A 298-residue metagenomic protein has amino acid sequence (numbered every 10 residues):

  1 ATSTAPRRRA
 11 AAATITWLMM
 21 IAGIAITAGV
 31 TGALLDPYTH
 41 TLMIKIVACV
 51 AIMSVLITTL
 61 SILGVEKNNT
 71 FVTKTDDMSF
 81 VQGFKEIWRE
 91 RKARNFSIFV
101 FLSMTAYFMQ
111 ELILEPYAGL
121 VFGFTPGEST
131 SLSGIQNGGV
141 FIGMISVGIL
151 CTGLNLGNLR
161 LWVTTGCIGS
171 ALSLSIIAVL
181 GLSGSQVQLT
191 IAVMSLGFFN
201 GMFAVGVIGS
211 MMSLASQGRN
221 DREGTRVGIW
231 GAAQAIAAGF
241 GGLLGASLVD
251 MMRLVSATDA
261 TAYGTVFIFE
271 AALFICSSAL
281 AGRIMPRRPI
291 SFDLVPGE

Functional and structural regions predicted by a protein language model:
R8-L35, W230-G245: Glycine-rich segments within core transmembrane alpha-helices of 12-TM secondary carriers
A33-I52, N158-L161, S247-F274: A membrane-interface helix-boundary motif in multi-pass transporters
L35, G143-L159: Helix-to-loop junctions at the C-terminal end of transmembrane segments in multipass secondary transporters
C49-T70, S277-I284: C-terminal membrane-cytosol helix-exit motif in multi-pass small-molecule transporters
E66-S97, V121, V295-E298: Juxtamembrane intracellular "pre-TM" segments in multi-pass secondary transporters
L112-S129, D250: Short amphipathic helix-loop junctions that connect adjacent transmembrane helices in Major Facilitator Superfamily/SLC
I168-G184: C-terminal ends and interior cores of transmembrane alpha-helices in multi-pass membrane transporters/permeases
Q186-G206, S210: Hydrophobic core of transmembrane alpha-helices in multi-pass small-molecule transporters, especially MFS/SLC-type
